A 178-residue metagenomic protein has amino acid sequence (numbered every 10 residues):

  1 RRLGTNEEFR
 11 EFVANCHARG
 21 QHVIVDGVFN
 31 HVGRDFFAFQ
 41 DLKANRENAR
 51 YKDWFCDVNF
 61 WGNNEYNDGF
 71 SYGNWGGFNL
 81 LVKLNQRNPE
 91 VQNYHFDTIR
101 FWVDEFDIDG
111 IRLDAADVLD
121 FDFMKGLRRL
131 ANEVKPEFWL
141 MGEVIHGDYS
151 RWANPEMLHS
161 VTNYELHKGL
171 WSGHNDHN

Functional and structural regions predicted by a protein language model:
R1-N6, G77-Q92, D109-V118, H167-D176: The substrate-binding groove and active-site-proximal loops of carbohydrate-active enzymes, especially glycoside
R1-V25: Aromatic- and glycine-enriched glycan-recognition loops and surfaces that form the carbohydrate-binding subsites
E8, Y94, D122-F123: Charged catalytic carboxylate motif
H17, H31, F36-K43, T98-R100 (+2 more regions): Active-site-proximal helices and loops of the catalytic beta/alpha 8
H22, G110, W139: Hydrophobic "anchor" residues on beta-strands that sit immediately upstream of conserved functional sites
I24-V32: Active-site beta->alpha N-cap acidic-glycine motif
F37-L81, K168-N178: Core domains of carbohydrate- and sulfate-ester-processing enzymes
R87-E105: Short, acidic/polar
